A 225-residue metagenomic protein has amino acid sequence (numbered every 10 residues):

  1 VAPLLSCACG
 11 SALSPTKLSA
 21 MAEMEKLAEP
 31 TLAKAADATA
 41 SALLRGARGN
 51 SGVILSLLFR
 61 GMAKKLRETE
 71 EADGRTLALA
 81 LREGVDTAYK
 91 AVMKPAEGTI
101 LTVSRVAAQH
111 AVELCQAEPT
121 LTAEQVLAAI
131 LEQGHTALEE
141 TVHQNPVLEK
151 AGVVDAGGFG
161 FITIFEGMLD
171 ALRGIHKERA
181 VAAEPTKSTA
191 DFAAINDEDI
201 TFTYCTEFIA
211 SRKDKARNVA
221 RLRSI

Functional and structural regions predicted by a protein language model:
V1-I225: N-terminal loops that bind phosphate or other acidic moieties and the adjacent beta-alpha structural core
